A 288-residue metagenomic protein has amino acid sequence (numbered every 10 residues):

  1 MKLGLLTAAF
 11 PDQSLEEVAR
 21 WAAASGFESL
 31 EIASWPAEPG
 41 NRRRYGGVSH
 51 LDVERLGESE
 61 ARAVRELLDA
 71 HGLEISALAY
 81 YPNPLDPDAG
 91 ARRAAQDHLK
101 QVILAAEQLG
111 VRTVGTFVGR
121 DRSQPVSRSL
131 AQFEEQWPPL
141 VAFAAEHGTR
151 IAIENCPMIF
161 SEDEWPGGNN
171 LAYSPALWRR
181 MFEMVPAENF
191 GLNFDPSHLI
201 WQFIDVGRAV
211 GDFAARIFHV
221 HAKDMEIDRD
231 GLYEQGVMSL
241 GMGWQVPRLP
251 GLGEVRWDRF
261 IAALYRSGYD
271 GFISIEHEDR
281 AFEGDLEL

Functional and structural regions predicted by a protein language model:
M1-S29, S34-E38, D69-H71, G110-R112 (+4 more regions): Histidine-acidic metal/acid-base catalytic patches
K2-L5, V48-H50, D86-D88, Q124-V126 (+1 more regions): A short, structure-level motif marking secondary-structure boundaries and short turns
A9-F10, R55-L56, A94, A131-Q132 (+2 more regions): Residues that cap or flank secondary-structure elements
E17, R62-E74, P84-F194, W201 (+1 more regions): Active-site acidic/histidine proton-transfer and metal-coordination neighborhood in alpha/beta enzyme cores
E31-A63, Q124: Glycine-rich, proline-tolerant flexible connector loops at the mouths of alpha/beta enzymes
I32-A37, Y80-N83, T116-G119, C156-M158 (+1 more regions): Active-site loop/turn elements of alpha/beta-hydrolase fold enzymes, especially the short glycine-/histidine-rich
R42-Y45, Y80-N83, V118-D121, N189 (+1 more regions): A short alpha-helix capping/helix-coil boundary motif
